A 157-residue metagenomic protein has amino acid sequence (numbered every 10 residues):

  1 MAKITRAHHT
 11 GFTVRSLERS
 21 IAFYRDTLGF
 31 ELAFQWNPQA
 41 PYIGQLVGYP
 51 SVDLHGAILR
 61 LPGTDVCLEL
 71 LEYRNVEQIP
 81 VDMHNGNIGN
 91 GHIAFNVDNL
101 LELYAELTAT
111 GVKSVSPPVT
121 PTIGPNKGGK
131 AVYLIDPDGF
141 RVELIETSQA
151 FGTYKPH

Functional and structural regions predicted by a protein language model:
M1-G11, E31-G44, V76-H84, V112 (+1 more regions): Short N-terminal helix-initiation segments at or just after the protein's N-terminus
M1-I21, W36, Y42-L46, N90-F95 (+1 more regions): N-terminal beta-strand motif that seeds the catalytic metal site of vicinal oxygen chelate
T13-D65, E102, P125-K127, Y133: Core segments of cupin and vicinal oxygen chelate
V14-E18, T64-D65, E72-R141: Vicinal oxygen chelate
Y24, L107-T108, K155: Short, flexible helix/strand-to-coil boundary loops that buttress conserved ligand/catalytic motifs in alpha/beta
I58-D65, R141-F151: Short, basic, helix/turn surface patches
L70-E72, E146: Residue-level recognition of conserved beta-strand positions in structured domain cores
